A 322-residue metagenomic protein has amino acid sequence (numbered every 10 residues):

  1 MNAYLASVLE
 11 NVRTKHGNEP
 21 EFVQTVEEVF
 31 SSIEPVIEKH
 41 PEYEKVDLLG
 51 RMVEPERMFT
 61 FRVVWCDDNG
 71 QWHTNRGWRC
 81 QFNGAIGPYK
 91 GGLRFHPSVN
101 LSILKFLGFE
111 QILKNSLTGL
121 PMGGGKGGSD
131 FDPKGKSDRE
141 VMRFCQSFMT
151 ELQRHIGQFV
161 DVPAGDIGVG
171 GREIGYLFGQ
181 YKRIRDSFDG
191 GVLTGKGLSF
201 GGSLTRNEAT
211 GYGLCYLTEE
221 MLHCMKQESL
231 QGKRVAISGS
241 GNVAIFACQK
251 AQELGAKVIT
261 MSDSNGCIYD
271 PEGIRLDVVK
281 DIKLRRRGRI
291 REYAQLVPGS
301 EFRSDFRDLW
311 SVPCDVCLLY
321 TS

Functional and structural regions predicted by a protein language model:
E42-Q71: Structured beta-strand/loop patches that form or line metal/cofactor-binding pockets in enzymes
V64-K126, D130: Phosphate-interaction motifs
P88-Y89, K126, V192-G202, R285-A294 (+1 more regions): Gly-rich Lys/Arg/Thr-decorated short loops/hinges at beta-loop-alpha junctions or inter-strand turns that position
N115-L230: Glycine/serine-rich phosphate-binding loop and adjoining beta1-alpha1 elements at the start of nucleotide-handling
T205-E208, Y212-F302: Glycine-rich phosphate/diphosphate-binding loop of Rossmann-like nucleotide-binding domains
G299-V312: Short acidic low-complexity segments
Y320-T321: Conserved small/polar residues in nucleotide/adenosyl-binding loops
